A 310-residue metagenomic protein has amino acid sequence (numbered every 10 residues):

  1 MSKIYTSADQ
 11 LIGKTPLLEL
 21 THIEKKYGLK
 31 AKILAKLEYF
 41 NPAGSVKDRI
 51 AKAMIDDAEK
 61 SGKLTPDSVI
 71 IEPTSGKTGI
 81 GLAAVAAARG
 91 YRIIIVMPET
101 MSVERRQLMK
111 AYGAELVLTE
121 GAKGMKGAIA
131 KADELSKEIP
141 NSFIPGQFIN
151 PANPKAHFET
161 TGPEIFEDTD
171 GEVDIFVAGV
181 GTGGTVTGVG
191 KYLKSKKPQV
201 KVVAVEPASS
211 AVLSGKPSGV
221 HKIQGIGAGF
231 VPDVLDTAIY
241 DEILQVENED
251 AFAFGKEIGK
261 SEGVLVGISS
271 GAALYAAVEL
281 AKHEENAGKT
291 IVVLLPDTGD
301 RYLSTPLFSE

Functional and structural regions predicted by a protein language model:
M1-E310: PLP-dependent amino-acid enzyme catalytic core
